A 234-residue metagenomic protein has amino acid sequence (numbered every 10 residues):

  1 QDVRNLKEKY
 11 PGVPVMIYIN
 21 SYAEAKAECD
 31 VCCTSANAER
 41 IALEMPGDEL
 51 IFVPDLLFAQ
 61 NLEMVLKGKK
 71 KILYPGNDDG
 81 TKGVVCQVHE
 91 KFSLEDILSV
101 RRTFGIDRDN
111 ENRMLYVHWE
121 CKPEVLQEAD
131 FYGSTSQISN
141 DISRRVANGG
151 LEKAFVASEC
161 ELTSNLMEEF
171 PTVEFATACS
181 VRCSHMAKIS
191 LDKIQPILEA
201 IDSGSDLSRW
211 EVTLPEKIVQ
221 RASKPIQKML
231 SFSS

Functional and structural regions predicted by a protein language model:
Q1-S234: The feature marks the mature, well-folded catalytic cores of soluble enzymes
